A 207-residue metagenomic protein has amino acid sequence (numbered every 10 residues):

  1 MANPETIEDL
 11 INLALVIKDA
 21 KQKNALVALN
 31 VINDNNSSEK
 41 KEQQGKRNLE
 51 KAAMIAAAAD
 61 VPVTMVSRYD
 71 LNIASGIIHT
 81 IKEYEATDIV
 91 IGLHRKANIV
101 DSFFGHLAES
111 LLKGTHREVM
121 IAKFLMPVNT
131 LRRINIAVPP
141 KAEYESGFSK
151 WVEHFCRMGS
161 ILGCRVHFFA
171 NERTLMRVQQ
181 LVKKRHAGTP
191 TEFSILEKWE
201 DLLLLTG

Functional and structural regions predicted by a protein language model:
M1-D9, D19, K23, V27 (+2 more regions): Intrinsically disordered or low-complexity boundary/linker segments at protein termini and domain junctions
M1-R68: Membrane-proximal soluble helical/coiled-coil segments that couple transmembrane anchors to catalytic or regulatory
N12-V16, G76-H79, H154, L181: A short acidic, amphipathic alpha-helical/loop segment
I17-Q22, E42-K46, S75-I81, V119-F124: Short, functional N-terminal and low-complexity linear motifs
N33-N35, L71-I73, R173-L175: Short, internal active-site loops enriched in acidic
N48-A56, S75-V90, H94-I99, A108: Long, K/E/R/D-enriched contiguous segments that form extended
A58-I89, R185-G207: Structural beta-alpha unit
